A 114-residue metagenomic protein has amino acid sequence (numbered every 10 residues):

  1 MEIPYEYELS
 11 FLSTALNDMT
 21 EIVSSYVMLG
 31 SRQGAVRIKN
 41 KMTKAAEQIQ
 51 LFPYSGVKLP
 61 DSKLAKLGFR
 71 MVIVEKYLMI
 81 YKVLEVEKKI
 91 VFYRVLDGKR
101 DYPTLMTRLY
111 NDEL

Functional and structural regions predicted by a protein language model:
M1-K41: Arg/Lys-rich, positively charged N-terminal/basic patches that mediate binding to nucleic acids
Y5, L67, K88-V91: Residue-level signal for beta-strand positions within conserved beta-sheet cores that form or flank
R37-K39, S55-L59, D112-E113: Juxtamembrane/interface motifs at transmembrane-helix termini
F52-V86: Basic/aromatic recognition patch in beta-strand/loop cores that engages polyanionic ligands
V74-L78, K82-L114: Enriched for short, Lys/Arg-rich terminal
